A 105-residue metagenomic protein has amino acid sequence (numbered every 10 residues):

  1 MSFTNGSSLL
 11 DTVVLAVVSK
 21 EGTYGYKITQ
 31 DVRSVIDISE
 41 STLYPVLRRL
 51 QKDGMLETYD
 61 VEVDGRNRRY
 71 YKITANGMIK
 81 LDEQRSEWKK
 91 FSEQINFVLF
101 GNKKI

Functional and structural regions predicted by a protein language model:
M1-T4, T58-D60: Short beta-strand/turn micro-motifs at beta-sheet edges
S2-T42: N-terminal helix-turn-helix DNA-binding core of bacterial DNA-binding proteins
L47-R49: Short, hydrophobic-biased segments on the C-terminal half of alpha helices that form "recognition helices"
D53-N67, K72: Beta-hairpin "wing" of winged helix-turn-helix
D82-I105: Amphipathic alpha-helical dimerization/coiled-coil segments that flank or bridge DNA-binding/regulatory modules
